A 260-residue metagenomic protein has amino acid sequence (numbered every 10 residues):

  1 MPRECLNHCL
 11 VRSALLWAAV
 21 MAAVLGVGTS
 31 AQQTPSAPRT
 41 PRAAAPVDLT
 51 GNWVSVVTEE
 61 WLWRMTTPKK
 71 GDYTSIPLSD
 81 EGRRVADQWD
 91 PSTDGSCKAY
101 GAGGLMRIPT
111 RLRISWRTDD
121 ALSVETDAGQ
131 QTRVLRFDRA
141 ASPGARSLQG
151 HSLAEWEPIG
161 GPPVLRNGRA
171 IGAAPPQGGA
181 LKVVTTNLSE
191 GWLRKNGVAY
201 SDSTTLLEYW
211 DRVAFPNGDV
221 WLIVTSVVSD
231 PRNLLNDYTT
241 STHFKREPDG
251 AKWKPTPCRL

Functional and structural regions predicted by a protein language model:
M1-R12: N-terminal secretory signal peptides that target proteins for export/translocation
P2, G28-L260: PEST-like low-complexity, intrinsically disordered acidic/proline/serine-rich tracts that flank trafficking/processing
S13-G26: Bacterial N-terminal signal peptides
